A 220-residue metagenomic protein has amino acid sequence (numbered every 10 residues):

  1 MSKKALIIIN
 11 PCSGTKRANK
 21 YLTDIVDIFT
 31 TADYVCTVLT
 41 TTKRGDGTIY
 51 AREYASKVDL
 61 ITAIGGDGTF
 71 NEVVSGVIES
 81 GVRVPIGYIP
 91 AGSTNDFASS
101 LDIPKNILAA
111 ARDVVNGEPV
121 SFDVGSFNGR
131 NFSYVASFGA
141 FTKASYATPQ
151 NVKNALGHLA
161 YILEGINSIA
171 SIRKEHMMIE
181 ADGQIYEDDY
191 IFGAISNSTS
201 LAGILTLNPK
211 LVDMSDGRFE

Functional and structural regions predicted by a protein language model:
M1-I61, Q184: ATP/NTP phosphate-donor binding region
P11, I64-G66, A91: Glycine-rich beta-strand-to-loop/alpha-helix junction loops that act as flexible
A18, E72-V74, A98-S99, I204-L205: Short glycine-/acidic-enriched loop or helix-start segments at secondary-structure transitions that form or flank
I25, G47, V73, F97-A98 (+1 more regions): Hydrophobic packing residues within well-ordered alpha-helices of enzyme cores
A32, T41, E79-I195: Catalytic core of DAGKc-family lipid kinases
G47, D67, G193: Short conserved active-site loop signatures built around small residues
T69-G81: Short Gly/Thr/Asp-enriched flexible loops that form oxyanion-binding sites at enzyme active sites
A194-E220: Internal helical hairpin/lid segments
